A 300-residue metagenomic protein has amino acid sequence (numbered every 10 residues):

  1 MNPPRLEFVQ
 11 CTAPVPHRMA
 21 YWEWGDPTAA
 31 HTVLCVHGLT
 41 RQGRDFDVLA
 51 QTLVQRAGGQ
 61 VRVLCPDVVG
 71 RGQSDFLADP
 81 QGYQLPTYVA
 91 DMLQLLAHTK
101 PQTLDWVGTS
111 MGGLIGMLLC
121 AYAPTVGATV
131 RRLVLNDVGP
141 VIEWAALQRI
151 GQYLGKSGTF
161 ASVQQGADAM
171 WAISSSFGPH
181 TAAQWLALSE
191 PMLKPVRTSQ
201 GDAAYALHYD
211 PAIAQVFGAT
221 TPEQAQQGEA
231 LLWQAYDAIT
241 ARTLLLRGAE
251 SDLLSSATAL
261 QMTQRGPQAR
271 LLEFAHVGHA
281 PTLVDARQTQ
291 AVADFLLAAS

Functional and structural regions predicted by a protein language model:
M1-L34, Q55-V61, P101, R287 (+1 more regions): Alpha/beta-hydrolase fold catalytic core
T12-V15, V48, V54, R62-V107 (+1 more regions): Active-site loop/oxyanion-hole signature of alpha/beta-hydrolase fold enzymes
E23-D75: Conserved HGGG/HGGXW glycine-rich cap/lid loop of the alpha/beta-hydrolase fold
Q102-W144: Conserved hydrolase catalytic core segment
A161-A219: Conserved alpha/beta-hydrolase catalytic His-Asp/Glu region
R197-Q261: Conserved serine/cysteine hydrolase catalytic core
R265-H279: Catalytic histidine neighborhood in serine/cysteine hydrolases with alpha/beta-hydrolase-type architecture
V277-R287: Catalytic histidine-centered segment of alpha/beta-hydrolase-like enzymes
